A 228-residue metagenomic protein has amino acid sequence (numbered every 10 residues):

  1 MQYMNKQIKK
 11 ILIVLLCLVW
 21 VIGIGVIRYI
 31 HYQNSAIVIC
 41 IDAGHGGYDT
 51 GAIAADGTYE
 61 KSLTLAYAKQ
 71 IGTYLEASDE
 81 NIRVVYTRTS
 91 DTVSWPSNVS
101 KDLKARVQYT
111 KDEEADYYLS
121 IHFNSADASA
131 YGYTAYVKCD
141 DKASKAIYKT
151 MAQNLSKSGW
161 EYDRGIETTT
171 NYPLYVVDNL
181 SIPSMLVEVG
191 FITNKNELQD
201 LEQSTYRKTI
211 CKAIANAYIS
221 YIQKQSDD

Functional and structural regions predicted by a protein language model:
M1-W20, I27-R28: N-terminal Sec-pathway targeting helices
W20-A55, D178-S184, V189, K212-S226: Glycine/serine-rich loop-strand microenvironments at binding/catalytic pocket rims
V26-C40, H45-A146: Catalytic-core regions of hydrolytic enzymes
K69-E80, K111-A115, F123, A152-W160 (+3 more regions): Sec-exported extracytoplasmic/periplasmic mature domains
A105, Q153, Q199: Charged/polar, solvent-exposed surface patches and flexible loops
E113, S120, G165-D228: Active-site-adjacent mobile loop/cap segments within catalytic or ligand-binding domains
K142-T169: Active-site-adjacent substrate-binding region of metalloamidase/peptidase-like peptide-processing proteins
